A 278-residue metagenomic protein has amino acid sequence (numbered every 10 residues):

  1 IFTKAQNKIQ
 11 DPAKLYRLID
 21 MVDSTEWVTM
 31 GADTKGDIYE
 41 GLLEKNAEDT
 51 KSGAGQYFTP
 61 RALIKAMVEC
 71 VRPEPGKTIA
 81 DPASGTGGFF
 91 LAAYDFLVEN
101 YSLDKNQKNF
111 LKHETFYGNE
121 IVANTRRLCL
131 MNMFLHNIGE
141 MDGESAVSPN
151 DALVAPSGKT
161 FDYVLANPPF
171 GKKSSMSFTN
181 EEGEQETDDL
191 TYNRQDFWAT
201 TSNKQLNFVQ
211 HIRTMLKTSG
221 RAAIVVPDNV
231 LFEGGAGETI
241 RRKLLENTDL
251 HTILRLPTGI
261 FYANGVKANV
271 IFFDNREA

Functional and structural regions predicted by a protein language model:
I1-P75, M141-A152, R255-G259: Non-catalytic, mostly N-terminal accessory regions of nucleic-acid modification and defense proteins
T34, T59, N124, K204 (+1 more regions): A generic structural signal for residues located within well-ordered alpha-helices of large catalytic or ligand-binding
G53-A166, G171-S175, E182-E184, L206 (+3 more regions): Conserved S-adenosyl-L-methionine
T179, F261-A278: Flexible, glycine-/basic-rich loop-and-beta segments that form/coincide with the SAM-dependent methyltransferase
E186-L216: Glycine-rich S-adenosyl-L-methionine
F208-H211, L254-T258, A268, F273: Glycine-rich, charged/polar anion/phosphate-binding loops that engage phosphate groups from diverse ligands
L216-A222: Short glycine-dipeptide loop
